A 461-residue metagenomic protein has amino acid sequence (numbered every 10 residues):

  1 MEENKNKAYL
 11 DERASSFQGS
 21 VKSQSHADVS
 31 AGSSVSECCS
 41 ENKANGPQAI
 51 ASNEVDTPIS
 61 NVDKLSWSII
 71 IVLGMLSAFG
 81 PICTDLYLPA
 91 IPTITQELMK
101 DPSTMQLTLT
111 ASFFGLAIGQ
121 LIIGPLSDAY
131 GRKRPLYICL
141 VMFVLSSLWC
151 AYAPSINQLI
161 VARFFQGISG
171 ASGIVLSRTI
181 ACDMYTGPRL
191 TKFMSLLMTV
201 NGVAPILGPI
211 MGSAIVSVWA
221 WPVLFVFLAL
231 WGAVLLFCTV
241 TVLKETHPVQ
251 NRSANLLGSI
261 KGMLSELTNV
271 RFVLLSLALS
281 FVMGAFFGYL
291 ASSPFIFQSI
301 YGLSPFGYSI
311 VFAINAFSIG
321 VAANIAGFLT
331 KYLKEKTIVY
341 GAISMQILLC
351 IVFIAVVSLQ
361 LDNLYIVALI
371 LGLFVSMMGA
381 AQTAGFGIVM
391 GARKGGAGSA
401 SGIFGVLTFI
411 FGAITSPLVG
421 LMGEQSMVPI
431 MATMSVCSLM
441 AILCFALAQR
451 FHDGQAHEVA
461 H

Functional and structural regions predicted by a protein language model:
E54-V62, T246-L275: Juxtamembrane intracellular "pre-TM" segments in multi-pass secondary transporters
M99, G131, Y152-Q158, S169 (+2 more regions): Helix-breaking motifs and short loop linkers at transmembrane-helix boundaries and internal kinks in secondary membrane
I118-N157: Conserved MFS/SLC helix-loop-helix module at the cytosolic interface between two early adjacent transmembrane helices
M142, S146-W149, N157-F165, Y365-L371: Paired small-residue
P154, Q158, S195-T241: Helix-loop-helix hairpin linking two adjacent transmembrane segments in secondary transporters
A162-V203: Cytoplasmic helix-loop-helix junction between adjacent transmembrane helices in 12-TM secondary transporters
T337-A384: C-terminal transmembrane helical hairpin of 12-TM major facilitator-type secondary transporters
F386-Q425, T433-M434: A late C-terminal transmembrane helix in Major Facilitator Superfamily
